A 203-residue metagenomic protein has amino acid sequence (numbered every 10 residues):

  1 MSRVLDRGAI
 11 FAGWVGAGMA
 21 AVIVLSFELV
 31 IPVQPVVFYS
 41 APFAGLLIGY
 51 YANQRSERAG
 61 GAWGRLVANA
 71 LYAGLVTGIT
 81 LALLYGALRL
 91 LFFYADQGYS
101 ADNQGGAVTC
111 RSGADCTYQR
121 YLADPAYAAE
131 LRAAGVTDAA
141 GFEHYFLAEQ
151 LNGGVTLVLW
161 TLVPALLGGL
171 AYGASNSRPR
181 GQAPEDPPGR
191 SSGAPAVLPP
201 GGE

Functional and structural regions predicted by a protein language model:
M1-G60: Transmembrane alpha-helical insertion/packing segments
M1-R3, P179-E203: Low-complexity, intrinsically disordered extramembrane tails and loops of integral membrane proteins
V4, G8, V30-Q34, R58-A70 (+3 more regions): Membrane-helix interfacial "entry" motifs
I10-V22, F43, L47, V67-L83 (+2 more regions): Hydrophobic, lipid-facing residues on alpha-helical transmembrane segments of integral membrane proteins
L29-V33, R55-A59, A87-N103, A174-Q182: Membrane-interface elements of multi-pass transporters and channels
G49-A70, L167-E185: Cytoplasmic membrane-interface segments at the C-terminal ends of transmembrane helices
L84-A126: Functional transmembrane-helix hotspots
E130-V163: Individual transmembrane alpha-helix segments
